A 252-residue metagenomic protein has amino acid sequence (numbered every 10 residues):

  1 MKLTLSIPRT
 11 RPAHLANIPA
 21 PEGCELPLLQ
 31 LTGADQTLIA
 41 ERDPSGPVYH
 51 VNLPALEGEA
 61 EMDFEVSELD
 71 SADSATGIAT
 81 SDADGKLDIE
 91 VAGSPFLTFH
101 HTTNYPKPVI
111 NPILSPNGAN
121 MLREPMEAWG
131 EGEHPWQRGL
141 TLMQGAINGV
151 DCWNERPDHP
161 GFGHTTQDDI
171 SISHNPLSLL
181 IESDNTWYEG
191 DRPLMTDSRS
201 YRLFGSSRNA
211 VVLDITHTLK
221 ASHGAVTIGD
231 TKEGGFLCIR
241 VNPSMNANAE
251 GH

Functional and structural regions predicted by a protein language model:
M1-T76, A83, F99-L177, I181-D184: Alpha-mannosidase-like glycoside hydrolase catalytic domains involved in N-glycan trimming, generalizing to other
L3-L5, I89, G93, L213-A221: Short, well-ordered beta-strand segments enriched in hydrophobic/aromatic residues
T4-S6, E90, L114, D184 (+3 more regions): Residues in well-ordered beta-strands of folded domains
T32-A34, A92, P116-N117, Y188-G190 (+1 more regions): Short strand-coil-strand connectors
A79-D82, I172-P176, I181-T231: Acidic, contiguous internal or C-terminal segments within carbohydrate-active enzymes that form a structured patch used
D84-T98: Mature N-terminal segment immediately following signal peptide/propeptide cleavage in secreted/periplasmic
F99-L114, S206-G251: Acidic (Asp/Glu-rich), glycine- and aromatic
